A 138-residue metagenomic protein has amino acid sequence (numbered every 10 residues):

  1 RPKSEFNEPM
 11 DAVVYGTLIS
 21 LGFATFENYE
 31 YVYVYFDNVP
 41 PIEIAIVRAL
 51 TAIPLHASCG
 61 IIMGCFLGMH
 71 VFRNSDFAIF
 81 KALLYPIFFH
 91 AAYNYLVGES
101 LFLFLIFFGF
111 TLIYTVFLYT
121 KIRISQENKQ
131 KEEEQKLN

Functional and structural regions predicted by a protein language model:
R1-N138: Hydrophobic alpha-helical segments at protein termini of multi-pass membrane proteins
